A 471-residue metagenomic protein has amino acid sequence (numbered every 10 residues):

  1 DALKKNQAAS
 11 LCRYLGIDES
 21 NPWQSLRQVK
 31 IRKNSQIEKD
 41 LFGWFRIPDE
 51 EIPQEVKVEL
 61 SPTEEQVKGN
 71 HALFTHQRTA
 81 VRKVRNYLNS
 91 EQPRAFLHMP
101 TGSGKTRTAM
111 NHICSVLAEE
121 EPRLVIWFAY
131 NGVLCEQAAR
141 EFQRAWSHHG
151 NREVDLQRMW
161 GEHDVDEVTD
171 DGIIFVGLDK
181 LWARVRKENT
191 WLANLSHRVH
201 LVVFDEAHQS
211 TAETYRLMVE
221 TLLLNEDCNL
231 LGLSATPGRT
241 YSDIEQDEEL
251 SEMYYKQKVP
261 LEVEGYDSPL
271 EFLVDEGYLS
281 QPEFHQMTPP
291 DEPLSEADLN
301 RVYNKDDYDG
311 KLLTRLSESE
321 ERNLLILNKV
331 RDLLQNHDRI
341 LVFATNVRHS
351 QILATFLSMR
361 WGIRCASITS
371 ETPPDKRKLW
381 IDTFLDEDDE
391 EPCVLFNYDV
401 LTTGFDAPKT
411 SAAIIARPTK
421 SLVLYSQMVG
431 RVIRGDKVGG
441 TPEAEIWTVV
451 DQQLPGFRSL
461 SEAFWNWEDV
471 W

Functional and structural regions predicted by a protein language model:
D1-P62: N-terminal accessory nucleic-acid engagement/regulatory domains that precede and modulate ATP-driven motor cores
S90-C114, F343: Walker A/P-loop
S103-T108, V116, E121-R144, T345-R348: Conserved Walker A/P-loop ATP-binding site and its immediately adjacent core in helicase/helicase-like ATPase domains
D166, R186, L341, Q351-I352 (+1 more regions): Conserved helicase ATPase core of P-loop NTP-dependent helicases/translocases
V199, C393-N397, L401-T419, L424-R431 (+1 more regions): A short beta-strand element within the Helicase C-terminal
A212-P282: Post-DEXD/H (motif II) to motif III coupling segment of the RecA-like Helicase ATP-binding lobe
V259-I340: Conserved interdomain linker/interface between the two RecA-like ATPase lobes of SF2 helicase motors
G265-S280, V423-S426, R434-W471: A conserved SF2-helicase RecA2
